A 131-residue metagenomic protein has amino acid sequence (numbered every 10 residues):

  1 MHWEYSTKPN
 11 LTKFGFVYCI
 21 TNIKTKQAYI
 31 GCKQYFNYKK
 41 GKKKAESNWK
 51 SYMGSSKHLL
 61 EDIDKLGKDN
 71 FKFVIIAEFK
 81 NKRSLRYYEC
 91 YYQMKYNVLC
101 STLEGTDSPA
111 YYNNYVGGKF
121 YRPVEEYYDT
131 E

Functional and structural regions predicted by a protein language model:
M1-D129: Structure-specific nucleic-acid interaction/processing domains
